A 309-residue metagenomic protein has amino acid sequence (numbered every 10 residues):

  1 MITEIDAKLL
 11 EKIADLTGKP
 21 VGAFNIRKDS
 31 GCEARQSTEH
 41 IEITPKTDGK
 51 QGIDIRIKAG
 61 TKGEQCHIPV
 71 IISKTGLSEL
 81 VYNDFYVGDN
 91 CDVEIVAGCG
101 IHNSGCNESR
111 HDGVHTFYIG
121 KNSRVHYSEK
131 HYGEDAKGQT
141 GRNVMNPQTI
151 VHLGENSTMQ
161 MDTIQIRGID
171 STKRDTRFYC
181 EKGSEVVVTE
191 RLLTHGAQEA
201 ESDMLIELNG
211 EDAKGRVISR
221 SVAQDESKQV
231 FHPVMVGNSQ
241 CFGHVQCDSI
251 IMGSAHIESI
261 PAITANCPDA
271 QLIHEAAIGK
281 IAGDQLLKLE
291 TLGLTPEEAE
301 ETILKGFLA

Functional and structural regions predicted by a protein language model:
M1-I26, S30: C-terminal functional modules
N25-K28, E33-L294, L304-A309: Conserved beta-strand/loop scaffold segments within soluble protein domains that form the structured core and edges
